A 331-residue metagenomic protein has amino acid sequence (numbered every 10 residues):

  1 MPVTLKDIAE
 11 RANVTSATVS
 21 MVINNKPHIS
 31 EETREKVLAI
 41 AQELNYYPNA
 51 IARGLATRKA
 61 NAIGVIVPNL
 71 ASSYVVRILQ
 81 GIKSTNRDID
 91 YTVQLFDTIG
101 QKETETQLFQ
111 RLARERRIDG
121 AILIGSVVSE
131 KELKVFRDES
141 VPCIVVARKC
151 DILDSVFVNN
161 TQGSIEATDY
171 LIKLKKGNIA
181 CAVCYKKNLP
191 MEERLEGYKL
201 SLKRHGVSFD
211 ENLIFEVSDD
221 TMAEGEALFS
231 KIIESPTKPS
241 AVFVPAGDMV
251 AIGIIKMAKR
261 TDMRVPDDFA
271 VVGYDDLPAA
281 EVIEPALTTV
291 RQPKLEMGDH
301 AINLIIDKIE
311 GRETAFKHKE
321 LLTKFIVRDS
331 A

Functional and structural regions predicted by a protein language model:
M1-N61, Y74: N-terminal helix-turn-helix DNA-binding module of bacterial transcription factors
T18-M21, L55-A71, G81, Y170 (+1 more regions): Short beta-strand segments enriched in small/hydrophobic residues
A62-D169, K173, E234, K238: Alpha-helical recognition/docking segments in bacterial nutrient-uptake and carbohydrate-utilization systems
P68-R77, L95-T104, V156-E166, A182-S230 (+4 more regions): Hinge/beta->alpha junction and helix N-cap segments in small-molecule ligand-binding domains
D88-I89, L202-F209, S235-T237, R260-V265: Short helix-capping segments at alpha-helix termini
G177-N178, F209-L213, V265-A270: Short acidic capping loops at alpha-helix termini that bridge into adjacent secondary structure
S230-A331: Flexible loop/turn connectors
